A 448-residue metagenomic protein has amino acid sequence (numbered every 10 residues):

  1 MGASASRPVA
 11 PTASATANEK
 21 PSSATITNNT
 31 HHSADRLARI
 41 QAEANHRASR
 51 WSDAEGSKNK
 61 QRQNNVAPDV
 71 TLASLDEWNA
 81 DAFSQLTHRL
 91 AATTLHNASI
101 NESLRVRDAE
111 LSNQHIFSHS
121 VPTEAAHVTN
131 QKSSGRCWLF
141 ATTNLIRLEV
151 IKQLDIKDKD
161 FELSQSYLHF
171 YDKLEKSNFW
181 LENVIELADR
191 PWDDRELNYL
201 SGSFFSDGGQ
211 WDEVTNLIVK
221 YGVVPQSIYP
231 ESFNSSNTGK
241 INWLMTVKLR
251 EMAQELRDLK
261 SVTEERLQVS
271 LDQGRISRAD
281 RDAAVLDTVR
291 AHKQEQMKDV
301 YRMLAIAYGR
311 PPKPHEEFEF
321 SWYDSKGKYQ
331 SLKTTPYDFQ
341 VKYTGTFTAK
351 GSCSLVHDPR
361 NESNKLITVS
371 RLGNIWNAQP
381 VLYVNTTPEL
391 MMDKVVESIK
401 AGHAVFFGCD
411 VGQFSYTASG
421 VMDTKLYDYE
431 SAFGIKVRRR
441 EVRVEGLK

Functional and structural regions predicted by a protein language model:
G2-S134, L139-K448: Structured alpha-helical subdomains that flank or immediately precede key functional sites
